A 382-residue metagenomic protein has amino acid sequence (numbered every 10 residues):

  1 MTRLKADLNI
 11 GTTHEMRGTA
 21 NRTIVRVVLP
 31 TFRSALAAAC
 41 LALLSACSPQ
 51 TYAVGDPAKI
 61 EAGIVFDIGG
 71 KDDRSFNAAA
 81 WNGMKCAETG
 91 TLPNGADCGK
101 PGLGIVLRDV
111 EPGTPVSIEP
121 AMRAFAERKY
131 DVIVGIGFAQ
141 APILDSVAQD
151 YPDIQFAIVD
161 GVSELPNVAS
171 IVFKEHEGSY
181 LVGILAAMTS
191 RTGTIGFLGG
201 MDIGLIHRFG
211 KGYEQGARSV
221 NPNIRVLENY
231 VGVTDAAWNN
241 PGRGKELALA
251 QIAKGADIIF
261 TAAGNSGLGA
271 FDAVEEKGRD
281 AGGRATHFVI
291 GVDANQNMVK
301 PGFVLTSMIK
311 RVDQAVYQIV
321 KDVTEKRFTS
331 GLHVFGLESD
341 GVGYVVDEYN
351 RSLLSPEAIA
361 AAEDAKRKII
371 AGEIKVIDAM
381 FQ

Functional and structural regions predicted by a protein language model:
T2, A6, T13-E15: N-terminal start and proteolytic maturation junction detector
K5, I24-V27, A53: Detector for intrinsically disordered, low-structure N-terminal pre-sequences
D7-N9, N21: Intrinsic-disorder-associated, low-complexity terminal segments enriched in Asp/Asn/His/Tyr and depleted of Lys/Arg
E15-L36: Bacterial N-terminal signal peptides that target proteins for export
L43-A46: C-terminal motif of bacterial Sec signal peptides marking the signal peptidase cleavage site
S48-Q382: A residue-level marker of the well-folded mature domains of exported/periplasmic proteins
